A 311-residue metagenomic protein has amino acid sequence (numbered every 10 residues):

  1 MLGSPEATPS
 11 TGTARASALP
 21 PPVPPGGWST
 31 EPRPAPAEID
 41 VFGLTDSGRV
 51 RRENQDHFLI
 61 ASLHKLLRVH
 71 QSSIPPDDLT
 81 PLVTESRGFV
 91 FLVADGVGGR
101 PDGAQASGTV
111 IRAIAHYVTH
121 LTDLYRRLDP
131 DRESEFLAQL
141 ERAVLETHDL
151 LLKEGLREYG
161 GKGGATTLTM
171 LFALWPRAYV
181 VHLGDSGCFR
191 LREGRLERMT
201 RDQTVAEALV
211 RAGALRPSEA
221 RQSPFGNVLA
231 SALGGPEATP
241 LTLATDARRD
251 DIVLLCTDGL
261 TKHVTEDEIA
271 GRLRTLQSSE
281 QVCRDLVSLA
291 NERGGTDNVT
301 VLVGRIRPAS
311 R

Functional and structural regions predicted by a protein language model:
M1-R311: PP2C/PPM-type serine/threonine phosphatase catalytic domain
